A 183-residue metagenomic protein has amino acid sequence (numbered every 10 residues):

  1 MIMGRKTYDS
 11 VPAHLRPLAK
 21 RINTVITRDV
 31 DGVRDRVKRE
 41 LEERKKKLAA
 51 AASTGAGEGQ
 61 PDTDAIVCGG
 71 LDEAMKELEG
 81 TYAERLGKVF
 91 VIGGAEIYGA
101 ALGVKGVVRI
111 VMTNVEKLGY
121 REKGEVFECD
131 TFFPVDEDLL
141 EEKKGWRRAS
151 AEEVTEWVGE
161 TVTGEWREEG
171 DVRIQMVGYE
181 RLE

Functional and structural regions predicted by a protein language model:
M1-E183: Enzymes that bind and transform nitrogen-containing heteroaromatic metabolites
